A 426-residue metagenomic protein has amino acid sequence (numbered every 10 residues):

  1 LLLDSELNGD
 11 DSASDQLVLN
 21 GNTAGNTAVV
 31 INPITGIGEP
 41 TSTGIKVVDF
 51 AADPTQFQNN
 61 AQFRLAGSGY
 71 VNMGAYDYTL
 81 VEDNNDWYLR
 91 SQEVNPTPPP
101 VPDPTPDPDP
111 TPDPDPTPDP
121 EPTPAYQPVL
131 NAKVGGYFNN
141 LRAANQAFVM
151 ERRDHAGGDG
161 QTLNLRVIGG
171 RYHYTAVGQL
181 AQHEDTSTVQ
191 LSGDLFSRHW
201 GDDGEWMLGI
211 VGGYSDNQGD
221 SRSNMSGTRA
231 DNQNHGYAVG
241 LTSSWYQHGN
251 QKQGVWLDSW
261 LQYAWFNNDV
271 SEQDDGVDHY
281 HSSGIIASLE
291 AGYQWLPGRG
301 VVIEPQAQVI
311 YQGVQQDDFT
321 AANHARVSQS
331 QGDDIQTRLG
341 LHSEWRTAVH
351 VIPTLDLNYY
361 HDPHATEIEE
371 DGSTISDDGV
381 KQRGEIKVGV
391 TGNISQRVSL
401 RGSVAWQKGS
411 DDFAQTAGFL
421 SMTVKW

Functional and structural regions predicted by a protein language model:
L1-I45: Extracellular beta-strand/loop-rich repeat segments of large surface/secreted proteins
D15-G25, A52-F57, Q253-G254, L296 (+1 more regions): Surface-exposed loop/turn motifs in large extracellular/passenger domains
I37-T55, Q179-S197, R326-G332: Short secondary-structure subsegments characteristic of cysteine-rich extracellular domains
P40, D49, N85-Y88, V94-P120: Cleavable N-terminal export/targeting peptides
T43, V177-Q179, D220-N224, D269-Q273 (+3 more regions): Outer-membrane beta-barrel and related beta-rich outer-membrane complex signature in Gram-negative bacteria
A61-P99: Low-complexity acidic/polar repeat-biased segments
D107-D109, D113-R299, I303, S403-A405 (+2 more regions): Outer membrane beta-barrel translocator domains of Type V secretion systems
G240, A322-W426: Outer membrane beta-barrel transmembrane domains
